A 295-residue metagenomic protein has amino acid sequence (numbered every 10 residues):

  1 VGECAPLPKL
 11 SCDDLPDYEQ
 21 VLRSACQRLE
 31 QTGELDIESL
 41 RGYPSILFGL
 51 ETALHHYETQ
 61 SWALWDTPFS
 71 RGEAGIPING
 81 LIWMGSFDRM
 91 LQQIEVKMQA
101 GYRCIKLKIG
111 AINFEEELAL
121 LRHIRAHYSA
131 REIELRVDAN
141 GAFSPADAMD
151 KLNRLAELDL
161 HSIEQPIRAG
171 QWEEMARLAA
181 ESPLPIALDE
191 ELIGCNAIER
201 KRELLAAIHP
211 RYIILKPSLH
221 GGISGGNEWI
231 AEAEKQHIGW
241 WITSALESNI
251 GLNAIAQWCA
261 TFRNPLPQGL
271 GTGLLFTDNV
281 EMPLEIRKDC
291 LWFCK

Functional and structural regions predicted by a protein language model:
V1-L135, N140-A142, M149, A156 (+1 more regions): N-terminal capping/lid subdomain adjacent to the active-site entrance of alpha/beta enzymes
C4, I109, E190, P217 (+2 more regions): Short secondary-structure boundary segments
L64-P68, I133-E134, S162-P166, T243-A245: Flexible, glycine/charged-enriched surface loops at secondary-structure junctions
W83, I105-F114, E134-G141, D159-Q171 (+2 more regions): Catalytic beta/alpha-barrel core
F87-R89, A111-H127, F143-D147, I167-E181 (+3 more regions): Active-site-adjacent beta->alpha loops and helix N-cap segments on the catalytic face of soluble alpha/beta enzymes
Q99-R103, H127-R131, N153-H161, A179-I186 (+3 more regions): Glycine-enriched alpha-helix->loop->beta-strand junction motifs that scaffold or abut catalytic
I213, P217-G222, Q268-F276: Glycine-rich phosphate-binding active-site loops on the catalytic face of alpha/beta enzymes
T243-K295: Flexible C-terminal active-site loop/helix
